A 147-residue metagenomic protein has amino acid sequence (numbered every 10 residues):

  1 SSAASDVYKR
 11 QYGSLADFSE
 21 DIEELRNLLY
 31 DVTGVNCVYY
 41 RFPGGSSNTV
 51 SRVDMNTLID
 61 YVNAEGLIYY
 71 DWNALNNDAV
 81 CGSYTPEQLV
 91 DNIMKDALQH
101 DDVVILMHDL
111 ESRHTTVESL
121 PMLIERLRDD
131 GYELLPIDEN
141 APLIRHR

Functional and structural regions predicted by a protein language model:
S1-Y8: Short, small-residue-biased leader/transition segments that mark boundaries at the very start of proteins
A4, D101-D102: A structure-centric signal for secondary-structure junctions around beta-strands
S5, L67, Y132: Short phosphate-binding/catalytic loops that engage adenosine nucleotides
S5, P43-G45, A74-N77, L110 (+1 more regions): Active-site beta-loop-alpha junctions enriched in small/polar residues
K9-V32, S46-D101, T115-E118: Alpha-helical scaffold elements lining the catalytic groove of polysaccharide deacetylases
C37-F42, I68-N73, V103-M107, L134-P136: Structural recognition of the beta-strand scaffold that forms the well-ordered cores of secreted hydrolase catalytic
S112-R147: C-terminal domain-boundary segment and adjacent tail
